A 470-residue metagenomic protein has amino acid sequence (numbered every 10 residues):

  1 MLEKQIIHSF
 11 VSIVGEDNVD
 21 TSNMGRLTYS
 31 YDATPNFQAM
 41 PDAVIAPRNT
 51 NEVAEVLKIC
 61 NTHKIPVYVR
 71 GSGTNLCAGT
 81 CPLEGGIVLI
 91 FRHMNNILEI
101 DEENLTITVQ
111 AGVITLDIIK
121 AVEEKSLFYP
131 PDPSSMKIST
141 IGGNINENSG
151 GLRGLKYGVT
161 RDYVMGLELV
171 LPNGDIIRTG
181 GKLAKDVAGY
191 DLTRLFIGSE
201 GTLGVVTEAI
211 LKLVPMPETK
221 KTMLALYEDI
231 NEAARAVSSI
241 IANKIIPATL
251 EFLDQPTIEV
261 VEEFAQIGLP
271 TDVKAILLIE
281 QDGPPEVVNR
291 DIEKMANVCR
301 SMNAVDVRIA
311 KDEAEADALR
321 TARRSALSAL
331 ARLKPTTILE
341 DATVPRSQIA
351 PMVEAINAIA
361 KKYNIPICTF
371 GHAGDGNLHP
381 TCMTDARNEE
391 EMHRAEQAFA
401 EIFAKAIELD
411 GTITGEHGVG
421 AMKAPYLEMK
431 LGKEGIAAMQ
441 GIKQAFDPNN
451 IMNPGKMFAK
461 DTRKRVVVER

Functional and structural regions predicted by a protein language model:
M1-R470: Noncatalytic alpha-helical scaffold of FAD-dependent oxidoreductases
